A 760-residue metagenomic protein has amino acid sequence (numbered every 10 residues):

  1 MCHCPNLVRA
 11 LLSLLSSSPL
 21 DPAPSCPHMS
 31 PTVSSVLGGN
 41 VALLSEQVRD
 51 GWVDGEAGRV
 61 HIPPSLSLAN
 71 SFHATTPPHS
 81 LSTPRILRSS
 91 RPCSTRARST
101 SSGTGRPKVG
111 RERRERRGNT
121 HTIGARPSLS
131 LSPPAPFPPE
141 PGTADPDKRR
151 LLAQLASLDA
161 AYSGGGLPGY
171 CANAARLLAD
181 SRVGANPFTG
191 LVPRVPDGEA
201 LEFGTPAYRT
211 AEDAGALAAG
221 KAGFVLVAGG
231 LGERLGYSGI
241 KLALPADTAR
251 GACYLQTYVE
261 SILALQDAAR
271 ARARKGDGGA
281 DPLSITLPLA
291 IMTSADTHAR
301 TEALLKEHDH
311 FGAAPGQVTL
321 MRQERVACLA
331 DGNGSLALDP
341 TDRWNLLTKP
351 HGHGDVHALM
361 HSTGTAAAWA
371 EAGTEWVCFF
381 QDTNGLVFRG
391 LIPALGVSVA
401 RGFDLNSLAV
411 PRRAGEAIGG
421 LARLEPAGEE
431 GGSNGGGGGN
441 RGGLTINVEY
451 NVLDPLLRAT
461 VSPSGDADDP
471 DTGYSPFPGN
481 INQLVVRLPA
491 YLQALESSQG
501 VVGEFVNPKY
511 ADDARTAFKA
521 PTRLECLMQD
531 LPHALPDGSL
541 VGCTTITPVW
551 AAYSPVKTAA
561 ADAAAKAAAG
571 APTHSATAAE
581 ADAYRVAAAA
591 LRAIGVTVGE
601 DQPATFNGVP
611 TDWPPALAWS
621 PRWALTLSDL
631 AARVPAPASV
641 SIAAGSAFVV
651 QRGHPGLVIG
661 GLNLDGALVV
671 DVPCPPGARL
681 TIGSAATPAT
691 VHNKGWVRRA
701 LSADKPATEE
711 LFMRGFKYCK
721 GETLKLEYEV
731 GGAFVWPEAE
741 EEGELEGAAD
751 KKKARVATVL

Functional and structural regions predicted by a protein language model:
P5-L7, L11-L14, L20-P24, P64-L68 (+2 more regions): Compositionally biased, intrinsically disordered low-complexity segments enriched in Pro/Arg/Gln/His
N6, C26, S30-W52, G58 (+4 more regions): Left-handed beta-helix
V53-G55, R111-R116, T120: Intrinsically disordered, glycine-rich low-complexity segments
I62, A74, T120-T122: Short hydrophobic alpha-helical segments enriched in small aliphatic residues
P196-G223, R234-Q529: Domain-scale recognition of functional cores that engage charged ligands
G229-L231: N-terminal regions that are enriched for targeting/export leaders and immediately downstream pro/stem segments
